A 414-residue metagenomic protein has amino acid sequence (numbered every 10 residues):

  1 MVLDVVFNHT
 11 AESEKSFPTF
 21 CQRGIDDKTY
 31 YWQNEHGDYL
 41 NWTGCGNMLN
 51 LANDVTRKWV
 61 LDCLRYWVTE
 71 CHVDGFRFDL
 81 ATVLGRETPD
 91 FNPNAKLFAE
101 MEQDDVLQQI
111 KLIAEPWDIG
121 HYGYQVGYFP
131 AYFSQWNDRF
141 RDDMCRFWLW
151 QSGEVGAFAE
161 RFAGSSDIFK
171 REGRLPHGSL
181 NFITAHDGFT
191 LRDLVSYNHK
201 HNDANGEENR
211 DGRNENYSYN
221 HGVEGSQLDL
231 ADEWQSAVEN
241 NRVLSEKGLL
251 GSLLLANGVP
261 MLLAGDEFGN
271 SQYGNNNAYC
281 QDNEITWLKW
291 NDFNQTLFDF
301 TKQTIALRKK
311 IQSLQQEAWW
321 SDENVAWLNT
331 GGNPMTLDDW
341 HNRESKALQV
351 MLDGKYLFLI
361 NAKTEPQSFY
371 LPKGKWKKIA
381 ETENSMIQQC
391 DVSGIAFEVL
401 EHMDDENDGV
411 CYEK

Functional and structural regions predicted by a protein language model:
M1-V73, L80-Q103, L149, I168: Substrate-binding/active-site clefts of carbohydrate-active enzymes
D4, V60, W67, F78 (+5 more regions): Conserved, mostly hydrophobic/aromatic
V5-E14, D74, L80-G85, A114-G120 (+2 more regions): Short, solvent-exposed turn/loop segments enriched in Gly/Ser/Thr/Pro and often Arg
H9-E12, L84-E87, G120-Y124, T190-D193 (+3 more regions): Short catalytic/ligand-binding loop motif for oxyanion handling, primarily in non-cytosolic enzymes, centered on
C21-E35, F133-F147, E284-K289: Acidic, His- and aromatic-enriched active-site or binding-groove loops in soluble protein domains that engage sugars
C71-R77, G258, D391: Short loop/turn motifs at secondary-structure junctions
P93-A264, F268-G269, N277-Q281, F358 (+1 more regions): Conserved alpha/beta catalytic core and glycan-binding cleft of carbohydrate-active enzymes
A231-V243, K247, S252-K414: Carbohydrate-interacting/catalytic domains
